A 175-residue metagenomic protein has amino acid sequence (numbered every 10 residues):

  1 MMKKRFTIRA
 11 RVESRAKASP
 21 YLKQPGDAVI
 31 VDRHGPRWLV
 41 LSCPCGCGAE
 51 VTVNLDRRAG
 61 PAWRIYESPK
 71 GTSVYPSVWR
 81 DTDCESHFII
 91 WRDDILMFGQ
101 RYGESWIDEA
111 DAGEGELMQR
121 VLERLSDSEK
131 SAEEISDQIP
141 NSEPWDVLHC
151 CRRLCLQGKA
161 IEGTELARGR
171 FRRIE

Functional and structural regions predicted by a protein language model:
M1-E50, R58: N-terminal cysteine/histidine-rich coordination modules
Y21-P25, I30-G35, T72-R92: Short helix-coil boundary/hinge micro-motifs
D32, W38-V40, C47-D81: Compact nucleic-acid interaction/catalytic patches
C43, R152, L156: Residue-level detection of the helix-turn-helix DNA-binding "recognition helix"
C84-L117, V121-D127: Short flanking/linker segments adjacent to small metal-binding domains or redox-active Cys/His motifs
D111-P144, L148-H149, R153: Short amphipathic alpha-helical interface segments
C155-L166: A short, conserved structural fragment
T164-E175: Short, cationic-aromatic polyanion-contact patches
